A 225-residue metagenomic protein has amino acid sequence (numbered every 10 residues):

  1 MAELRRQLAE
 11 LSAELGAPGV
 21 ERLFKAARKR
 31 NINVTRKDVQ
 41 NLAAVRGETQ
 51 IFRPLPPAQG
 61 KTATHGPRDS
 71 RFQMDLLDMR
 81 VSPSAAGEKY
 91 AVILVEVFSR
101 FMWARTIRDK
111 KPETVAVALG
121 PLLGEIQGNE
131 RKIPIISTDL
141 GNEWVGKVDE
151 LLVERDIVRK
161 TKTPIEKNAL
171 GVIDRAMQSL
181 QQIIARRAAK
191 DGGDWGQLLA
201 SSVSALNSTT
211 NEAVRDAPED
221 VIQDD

Functional and structural regions predicted by a protein language model:
M1-K89, L94-S99, I107-R108, L123-T138 (+3 more regions): RNase H-like DDE catalytic core and adjacent DNA/metal-binding regions of integrase/transposase superfamily proteins
A13, K29, T138, E166-L170 (+1 more regions): Hydrophobic alpha-helical scaffolding
K37-N41, I51-L55, L152, R186-D225: Charged, gly/pro-enriched flexible loop segments at helix/strand junctions
G66-R68, K111, A169-V172: Secondary-structure capping and boundary motifs in well-ordered enzyme cores
P112-L122: A short, polar/charged loop-to-alpha-helix boundary motif
T138-E154, R159-I184, G196-L206, I222: RNase H-like two-metal-ion nuclease catalytic core shared by retroviral integrases and related mobile-element nucleases
